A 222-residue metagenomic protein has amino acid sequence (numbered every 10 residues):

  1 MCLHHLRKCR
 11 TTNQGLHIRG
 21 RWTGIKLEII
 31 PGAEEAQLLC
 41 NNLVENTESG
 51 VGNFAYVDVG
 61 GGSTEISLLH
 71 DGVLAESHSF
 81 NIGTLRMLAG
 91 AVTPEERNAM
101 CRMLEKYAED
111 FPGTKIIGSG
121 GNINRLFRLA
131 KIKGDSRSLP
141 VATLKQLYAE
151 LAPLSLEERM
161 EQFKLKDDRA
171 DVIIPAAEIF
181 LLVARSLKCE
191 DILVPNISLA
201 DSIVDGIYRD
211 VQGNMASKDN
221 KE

Functional and structural regions predicted by a protein language model:
L3-N53, L68-E222: Helical "lid/coupling" subdomains associated with nucleotide-phosphate turnover
V57-S63, S119-N122: A short acidic Gly-Thr/Ser loop motif
